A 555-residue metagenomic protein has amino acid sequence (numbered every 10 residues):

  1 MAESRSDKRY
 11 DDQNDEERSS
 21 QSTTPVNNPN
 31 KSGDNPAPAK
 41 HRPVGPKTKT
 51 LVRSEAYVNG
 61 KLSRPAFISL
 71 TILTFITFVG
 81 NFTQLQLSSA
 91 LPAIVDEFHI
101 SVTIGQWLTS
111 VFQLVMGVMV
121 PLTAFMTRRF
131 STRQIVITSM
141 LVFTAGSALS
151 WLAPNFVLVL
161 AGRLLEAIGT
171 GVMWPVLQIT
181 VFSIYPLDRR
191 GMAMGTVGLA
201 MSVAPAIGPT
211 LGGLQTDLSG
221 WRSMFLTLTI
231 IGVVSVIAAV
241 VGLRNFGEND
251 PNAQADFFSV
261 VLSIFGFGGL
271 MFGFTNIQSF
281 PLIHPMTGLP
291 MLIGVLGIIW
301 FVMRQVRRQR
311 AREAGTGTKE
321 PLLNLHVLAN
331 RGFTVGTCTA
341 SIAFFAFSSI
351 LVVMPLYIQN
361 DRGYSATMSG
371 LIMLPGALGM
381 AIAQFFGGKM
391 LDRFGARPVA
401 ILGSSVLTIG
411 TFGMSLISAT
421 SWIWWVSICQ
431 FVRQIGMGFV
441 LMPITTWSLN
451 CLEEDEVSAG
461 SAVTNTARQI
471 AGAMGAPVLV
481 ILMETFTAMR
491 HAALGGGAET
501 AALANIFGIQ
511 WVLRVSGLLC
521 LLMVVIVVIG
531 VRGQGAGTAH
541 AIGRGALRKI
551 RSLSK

Functional and structural regions predicted by a protein language model:
M1-P65, G530-K555: Intrinsic disorder in cytosolic terminal tails and internal cytosolic loops of multi-pass membrane transporters
A2-E3, K31-V241, F394, V406 (+3 more regions): Transmembrane-helix bundle of Major Facilitator Superfamily
G45-T50, A314-G315, A488-A498: Peri-membrane helix termini and adjoining interfacial loops of integral membrane proteins
A66-F82, L87-L91, H99-A124, S131-V136 (+8 more regions): 12-transmembrane solute porter fold
L91-I94, T180-V181, Q215, L243 (+6 more regions): Hydrophobic alpha-helical interface/terminus motif in multipass membrane transporters
R190-A200, N252-V261, T287, R397-A400: Cytoplasmic-side transmembrane-helix entry/capping segments in multi-pass membrane proteins
D217-C338, Y364, I372, V512 (+2 more regions): Hydrophobic transmembrane-helix bundles of small-molecule transporters
L494-G508: Short, membrane-exposed interhelical loops at transmembrane-helix boundaries
